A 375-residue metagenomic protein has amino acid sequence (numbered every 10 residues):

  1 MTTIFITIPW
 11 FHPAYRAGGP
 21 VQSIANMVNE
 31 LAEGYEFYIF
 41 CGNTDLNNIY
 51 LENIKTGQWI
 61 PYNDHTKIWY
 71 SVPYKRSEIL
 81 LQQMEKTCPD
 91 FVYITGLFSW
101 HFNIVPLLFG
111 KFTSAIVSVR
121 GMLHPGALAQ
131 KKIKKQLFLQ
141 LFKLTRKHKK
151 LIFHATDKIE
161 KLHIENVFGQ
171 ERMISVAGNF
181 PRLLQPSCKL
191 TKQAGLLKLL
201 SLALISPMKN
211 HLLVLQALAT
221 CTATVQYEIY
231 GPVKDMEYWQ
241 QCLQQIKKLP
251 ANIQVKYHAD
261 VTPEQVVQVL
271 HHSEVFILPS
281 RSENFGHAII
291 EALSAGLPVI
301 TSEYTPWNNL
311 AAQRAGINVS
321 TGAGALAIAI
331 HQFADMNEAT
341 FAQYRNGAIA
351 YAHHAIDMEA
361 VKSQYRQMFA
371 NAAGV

Functional and structural regions predicted by a protein language model:
M1-I54, I60, E359: N-terminal subdomain of nucleotide-sugar transferases
F5-T7, H154, P181, T191-K209 (+2 more regions): Conserved donor-binding/catalytic core segment of Leloir-type glycosyltransferases
K135-F153, N166: Membrane-proximal helix-turn-helix segments that form the acceptor-binding/catalytic region of lipid-linked
W239-E264: Nucleotide-activated donor-binding/catalytic signature segment of Leloir-type glycosyltransferases, i.e., the conserved
D260-V261, Q268-S273: Short alpha-helical donor nucleotide-sugar binding micro-motif in glycosyltransferases
R281: Aromatic "clamp/platform" in nucleotide-sugar-dependent glycosyltransferases that forms part of the donor/acceptor
P298-T301: Short hydrophobic beta-strand element within catalytic cores of glycosyltransferases and related nucleotide-activated
G316-G324, Q332-E338: Conserved acidic donor-binding segment of nucleotide-sugar-dependent glycosyltransferases
